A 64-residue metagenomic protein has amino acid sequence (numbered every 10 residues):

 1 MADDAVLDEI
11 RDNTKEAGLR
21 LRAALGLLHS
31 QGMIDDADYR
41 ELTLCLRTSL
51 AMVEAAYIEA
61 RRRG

Functional and structural regions predicted by a protein language model:
M1-D12: Short, charge/polar-rich alpha-helical segments
E16-G64: Short, charge-rich amphipathic interface segments used for partner binding and complex assembly
